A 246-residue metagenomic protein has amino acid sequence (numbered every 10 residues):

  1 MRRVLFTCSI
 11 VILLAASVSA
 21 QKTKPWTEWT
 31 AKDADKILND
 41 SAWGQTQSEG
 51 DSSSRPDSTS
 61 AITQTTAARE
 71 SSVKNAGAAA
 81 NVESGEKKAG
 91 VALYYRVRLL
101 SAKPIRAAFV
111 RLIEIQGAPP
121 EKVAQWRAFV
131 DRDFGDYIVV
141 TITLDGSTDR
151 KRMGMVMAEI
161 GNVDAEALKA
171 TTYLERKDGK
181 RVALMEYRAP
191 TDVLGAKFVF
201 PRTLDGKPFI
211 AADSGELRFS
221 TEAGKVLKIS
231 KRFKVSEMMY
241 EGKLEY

Functional and structural regions predicted by a protein language model:
M1-L5: Positively charged n-region of N-terminal signal peptides that target proteins for export
F6-T7, V73: General helical structural elements
T7-A16: Bacterial N-terminal signal peptides
Q21-Y246: PEST-like low-complexity, intrinsically disordered acidic/proline/serine-rich tracts that flank trafficking/processing
